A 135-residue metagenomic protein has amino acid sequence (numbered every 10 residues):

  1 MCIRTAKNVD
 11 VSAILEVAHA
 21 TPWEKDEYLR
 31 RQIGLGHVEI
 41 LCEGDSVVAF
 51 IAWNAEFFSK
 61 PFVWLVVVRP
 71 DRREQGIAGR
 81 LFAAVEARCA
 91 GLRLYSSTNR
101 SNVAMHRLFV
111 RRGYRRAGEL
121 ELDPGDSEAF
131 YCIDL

Functional and structural regions predicted by a protein language model:
M1-V9, I133-L135: Conserved N-terminal entry element of GNAT/NAT acetyltransferase domains
T5-W64, R69, F82, L122: Acetyl-CoA-dependent GNAT
G36, D126-Y131: Short hydrophobic/aromatic beta-strand or adjacent loop that forms the aromatic wall/cage of a ligand/substrate-binding
L65-R73, T98-R100: A short, internal acetyl-CoA/4′-phosphopantetheine-binding micro-motif in the GNAT/acyltransferase core
V68, E74-A87, R107, R111: Conserved acetyl-CoA-binding loop-helix of GNAT-fold acetyltransferases
G79, R100-E119, D126: Conserved active-site alpha-helix within GNAT-family acetyltransferase domains
R88-R100: Conserved GNAT acetyl-CoA-binding A-motif
